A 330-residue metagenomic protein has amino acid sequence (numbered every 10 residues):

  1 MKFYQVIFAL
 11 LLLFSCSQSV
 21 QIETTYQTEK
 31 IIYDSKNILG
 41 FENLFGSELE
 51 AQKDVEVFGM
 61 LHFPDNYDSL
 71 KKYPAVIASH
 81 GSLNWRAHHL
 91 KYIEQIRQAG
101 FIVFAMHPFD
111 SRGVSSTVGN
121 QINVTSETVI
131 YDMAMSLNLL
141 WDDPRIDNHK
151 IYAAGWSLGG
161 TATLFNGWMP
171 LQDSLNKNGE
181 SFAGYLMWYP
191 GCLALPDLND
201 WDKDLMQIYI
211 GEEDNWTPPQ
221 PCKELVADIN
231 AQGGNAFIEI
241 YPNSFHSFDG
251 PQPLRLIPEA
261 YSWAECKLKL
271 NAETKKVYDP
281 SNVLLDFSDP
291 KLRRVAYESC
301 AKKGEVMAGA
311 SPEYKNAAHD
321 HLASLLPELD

Functional and structural regions predicted by a protein language model:
F14-S15: C-terminal motif of bacterial Sec signal peptides marking the signal peptidase cleavage site
V20-K71: N-terminal cap/lid segment of alpha/beta-hydrolase-fold proteins
N66-Y73, A78-S115, L193-L195, E213-P219: Short substrate-entry loop that stabilizes the transition state in hydrolases
H88, Q121-P144, F165: Alpha/beta-hydrolase active-site loop
W141, G160-L175: Short glycine-enriched nucleophile-adjacent loop and the immediately C-terminal alpha-helix near the catalytic center
R145-S157: Alpha/beta-hydrolase fold nucleophile elbow
K177-N243: The feature captures the conserved acid-bearing segment of alpha/beta-hydrolase catalytic domains
N230-A236, P242-D330: Alpha/beta-hydrolase-fold serine-hydrolase catalytic core, especially in secreted/extracellular enzymes
